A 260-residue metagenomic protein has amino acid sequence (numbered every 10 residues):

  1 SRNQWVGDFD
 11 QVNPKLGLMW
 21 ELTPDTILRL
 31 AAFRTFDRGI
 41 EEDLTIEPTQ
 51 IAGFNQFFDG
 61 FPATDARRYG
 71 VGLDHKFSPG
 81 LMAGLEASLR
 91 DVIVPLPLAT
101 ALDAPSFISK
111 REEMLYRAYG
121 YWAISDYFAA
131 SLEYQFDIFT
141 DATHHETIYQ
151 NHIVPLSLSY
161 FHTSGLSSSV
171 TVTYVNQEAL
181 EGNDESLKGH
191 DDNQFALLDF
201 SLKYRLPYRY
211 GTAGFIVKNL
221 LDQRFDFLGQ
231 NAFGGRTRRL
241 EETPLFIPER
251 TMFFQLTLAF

Functional and structural regions predicted by a protein language model:
S1-Q4, M19, F33-T35, K76 (+7 more regions): Outer-membrane beta-barrel pore domains and translocons
R2-D10, G60-P62, F107-S109, G189-D192: Outer-membrane beta-barrel proteins
V6-V12, L18-W20, P24-R68, I93-L98 (+3 more regions): Surface-exposed extracellular loop regions of Gram-negative outer-membrane beta-barrel proteins, predominantly
Q11-T23, L28-L30, Y69-H75, M114-A123 (+3 more regions): Feature captures outer-membrane beta-barrel proteins of Gram-negative bacteria and organelles
P24-L30, P79-L85, W122, D126-L132 (+4 more regions): Repeated loop/turn-to-beta-strand initiation elements of outer-membrane beta-barrel proteins
F54-D137, T143, I153, E242-L245 (+2 more regions): Outer membrane beta-barrel strand-and-loop segments of large Gram-negative receptors, especially TonB-dependent
D141, I148-L206, L221, G234: C-terminal beta-barrel architecture of Gram-negative outer-membrane proteins
Y204-F260: C-terminal beta-signal and adjacent terminal beta-strands/loops of Gram-negative outer-membrane beta-barrel proteins
